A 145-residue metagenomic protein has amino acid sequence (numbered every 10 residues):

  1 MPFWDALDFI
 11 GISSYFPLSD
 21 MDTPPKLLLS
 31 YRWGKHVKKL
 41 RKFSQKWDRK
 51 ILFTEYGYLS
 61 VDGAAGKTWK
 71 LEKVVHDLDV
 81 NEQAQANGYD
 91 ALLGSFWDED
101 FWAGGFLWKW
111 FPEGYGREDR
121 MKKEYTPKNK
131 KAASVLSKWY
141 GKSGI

Functional and structural regions predicted by a protein language model:
M1-D5, V37-L52, L93-D100: Short amphipathic alpha-helices and their capping/turn segments at secondary-structure boundaries
M1-Y31, K50, T54-V61, W69 (+1 more regions): Aromatic- and acid-rich polysaccharide-binding/catalytic face of secreted or lumenal carbohydrate-active enzymes
S13-S14, S19, S30, S44 (+4 more regions): Generic serine detector
L29-K39, E82-A91: Well-ordered, non-membrane alpha-helical segments in soluble/globular domains
R32, R41, R49, R117-K123: Arginine residue identity/basic-tract feature
G63-D77, E82-A91, S95-I145: Aromatic-rich peripheral "rim/lid" segments of glycoside hydrolase catalytic domains that contact and position glycan
